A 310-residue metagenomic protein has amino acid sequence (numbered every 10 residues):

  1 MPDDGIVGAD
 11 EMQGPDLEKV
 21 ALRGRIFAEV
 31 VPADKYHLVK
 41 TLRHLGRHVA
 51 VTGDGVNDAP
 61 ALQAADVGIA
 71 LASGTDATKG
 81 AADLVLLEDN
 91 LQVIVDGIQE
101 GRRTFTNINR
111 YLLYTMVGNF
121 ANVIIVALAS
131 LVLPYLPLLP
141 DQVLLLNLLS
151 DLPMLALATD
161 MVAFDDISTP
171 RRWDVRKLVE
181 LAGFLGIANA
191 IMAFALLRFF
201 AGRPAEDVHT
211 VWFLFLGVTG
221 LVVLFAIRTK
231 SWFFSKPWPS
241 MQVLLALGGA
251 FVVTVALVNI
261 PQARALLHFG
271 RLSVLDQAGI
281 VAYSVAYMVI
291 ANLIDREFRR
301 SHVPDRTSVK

Functional and structural regions predicted by a protein language model:
P2-V51, A65, I69-W232: Membrane-embedded transport module
L62: Basic, alpha-helical nucleic-acid-binding regions used in initiation and control of genome expression
M154-A163, L196, I227, A286-R306: Membrane-helix cytosolic exit motif
A190-L196, A250-A265: Hydrophobic alpha-helical transmembrane segments in multi-pass integral membrane proteins
A201-P204, Q262-R271: Membrane-interface helix termini and inter-helical loops of multi-pass transporters
K236-L245: Cytoplasmic-side transmembrane-helix entry/capping segments in multi-pass membrane proteins
V253-L257, L266-I294, F298: A generic transmembrane alpha-helix motif of multi-pass inner-membrane proteins
